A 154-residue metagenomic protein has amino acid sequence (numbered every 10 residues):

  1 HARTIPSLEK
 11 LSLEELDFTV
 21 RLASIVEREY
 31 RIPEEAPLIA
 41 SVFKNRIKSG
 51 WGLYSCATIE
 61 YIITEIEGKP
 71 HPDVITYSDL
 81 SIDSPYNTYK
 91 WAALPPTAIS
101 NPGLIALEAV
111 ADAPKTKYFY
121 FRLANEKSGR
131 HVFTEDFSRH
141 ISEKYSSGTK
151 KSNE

Functional and structural regions predicted by a protein language model:
H1-E154: Bacterial extracytoplasmic/cell-wall-associated proteins, especially those involved in peptidoglycan
